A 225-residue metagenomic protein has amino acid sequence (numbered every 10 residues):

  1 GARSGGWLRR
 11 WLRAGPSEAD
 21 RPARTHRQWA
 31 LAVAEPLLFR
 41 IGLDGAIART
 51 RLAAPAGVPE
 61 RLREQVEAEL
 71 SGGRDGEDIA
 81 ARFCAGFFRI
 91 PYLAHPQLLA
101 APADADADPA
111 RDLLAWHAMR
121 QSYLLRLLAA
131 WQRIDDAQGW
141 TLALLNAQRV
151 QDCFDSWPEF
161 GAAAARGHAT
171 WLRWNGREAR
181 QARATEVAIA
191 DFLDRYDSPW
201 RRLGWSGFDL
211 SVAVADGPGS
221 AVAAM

Functional and structural regions predicted by a protein language model:
G1-D136, W140-M225: Polar/charged low-complexity regulatory segments
